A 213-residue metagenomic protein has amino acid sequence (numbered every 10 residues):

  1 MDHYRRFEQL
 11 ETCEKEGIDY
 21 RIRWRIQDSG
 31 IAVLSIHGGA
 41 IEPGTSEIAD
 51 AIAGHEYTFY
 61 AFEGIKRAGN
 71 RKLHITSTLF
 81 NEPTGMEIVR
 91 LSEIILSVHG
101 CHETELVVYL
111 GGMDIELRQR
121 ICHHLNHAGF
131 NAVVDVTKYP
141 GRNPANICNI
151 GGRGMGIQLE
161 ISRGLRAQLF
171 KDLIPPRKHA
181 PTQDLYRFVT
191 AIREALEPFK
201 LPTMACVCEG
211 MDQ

Functional and structural regions predicted by a protein language model:
M1-Q213: N-terminal catalytic or cofactor-binding beta/alpha core of small enzyme domains
